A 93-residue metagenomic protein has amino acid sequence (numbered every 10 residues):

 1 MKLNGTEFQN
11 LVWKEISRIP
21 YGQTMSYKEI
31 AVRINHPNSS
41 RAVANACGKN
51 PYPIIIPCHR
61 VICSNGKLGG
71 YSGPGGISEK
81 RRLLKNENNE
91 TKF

Functional and structural regions predicted by a protein language model:
M1, T6, R60, G66-G69: Flexible, active-site-adjacent loop/turn segments at secondary-structure boundaries
M1-N38, N86-F93: Basic nucleic-acid-binding alpha-helical/helix-turn surface characteristic of O6-alkylguanine DNA
N38-P53: Regulatory, non-catalytic segments
I54-V61: Short Lys/Arg-enriched helix C-cap and helix-to-coil transition segments that create basic nucleic-acid-contact patches
I62-F93: Low-complexity, small/basic-enriched stretches that occur predominantly at protein N-termini or linker tails
